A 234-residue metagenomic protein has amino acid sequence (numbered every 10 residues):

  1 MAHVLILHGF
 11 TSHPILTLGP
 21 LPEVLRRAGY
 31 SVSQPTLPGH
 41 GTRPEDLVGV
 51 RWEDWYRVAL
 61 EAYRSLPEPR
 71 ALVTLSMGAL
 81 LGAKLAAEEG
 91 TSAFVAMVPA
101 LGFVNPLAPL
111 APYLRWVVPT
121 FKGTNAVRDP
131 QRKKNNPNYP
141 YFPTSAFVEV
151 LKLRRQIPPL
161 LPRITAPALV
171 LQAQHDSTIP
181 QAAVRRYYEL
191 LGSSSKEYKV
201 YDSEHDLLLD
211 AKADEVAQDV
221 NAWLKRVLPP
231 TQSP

Functional and structural regions predicted by a protein language model:
M1-R43: Short, surface-exposed "cap/lid" segments of acyl-processing enzymes
T74-G82: Gly/Ala-rich beta-loop-alpha elbow adjacent to hydrolase catalytic centers
V95-N105: Active-site nucleophile loop of the alpha/beta-hydrolase fold
P143-L160: Active-site nucleophile elbow and catalytic-triad environment of alpha/beta-hydrolase enzymes
I164, V170-Q172, D176: Short beta-strand/loop motif that positions the catalytic acidic residue of the alpha/beta-hydrolase fold
A166, P180-E189: Short alpha-helix in the alpha/beta-hydrolase fold that links the catalytic acid
H175-I179, D206: Acidic catalytic loop of the alpha/beta-hydrolase fold
S203-D214: Catalytic histidine-centered segment of alpha/beta-hydrolase-like enzymes
